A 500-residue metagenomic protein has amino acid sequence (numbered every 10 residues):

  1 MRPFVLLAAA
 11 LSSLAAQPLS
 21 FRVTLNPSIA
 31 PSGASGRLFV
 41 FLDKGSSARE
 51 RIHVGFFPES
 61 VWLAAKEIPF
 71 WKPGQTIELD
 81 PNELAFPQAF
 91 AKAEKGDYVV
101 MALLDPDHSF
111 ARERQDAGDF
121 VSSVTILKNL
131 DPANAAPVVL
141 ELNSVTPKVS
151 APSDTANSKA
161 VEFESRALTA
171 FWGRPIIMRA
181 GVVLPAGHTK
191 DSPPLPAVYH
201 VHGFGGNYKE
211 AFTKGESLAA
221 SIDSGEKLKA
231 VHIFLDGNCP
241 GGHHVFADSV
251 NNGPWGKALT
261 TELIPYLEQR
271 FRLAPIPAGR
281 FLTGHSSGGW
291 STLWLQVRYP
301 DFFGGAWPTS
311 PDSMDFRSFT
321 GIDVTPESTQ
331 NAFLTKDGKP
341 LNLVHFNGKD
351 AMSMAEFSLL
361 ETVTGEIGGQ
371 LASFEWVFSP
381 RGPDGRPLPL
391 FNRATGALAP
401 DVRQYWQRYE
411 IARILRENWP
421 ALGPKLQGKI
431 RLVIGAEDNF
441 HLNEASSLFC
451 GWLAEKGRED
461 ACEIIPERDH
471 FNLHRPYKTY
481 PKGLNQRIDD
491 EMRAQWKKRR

Functional and structural regions predicted by a protein language model:
V5-A16: Hydrophobic h-region of N-terminal signal peptides that target proteins for export in Gram-negative bacteria
Q17, A34-S35: Non-globular sequence segments
L19-P27: A short, amphipathic beta-strand motif
R37-F41: Beta-strand signatures of extracellular beta-sandwich domains
D43-A85, F90-R500: Non-catalytic cap/lid and distal C-terminal segments of serine-dependent acyl enzymes
